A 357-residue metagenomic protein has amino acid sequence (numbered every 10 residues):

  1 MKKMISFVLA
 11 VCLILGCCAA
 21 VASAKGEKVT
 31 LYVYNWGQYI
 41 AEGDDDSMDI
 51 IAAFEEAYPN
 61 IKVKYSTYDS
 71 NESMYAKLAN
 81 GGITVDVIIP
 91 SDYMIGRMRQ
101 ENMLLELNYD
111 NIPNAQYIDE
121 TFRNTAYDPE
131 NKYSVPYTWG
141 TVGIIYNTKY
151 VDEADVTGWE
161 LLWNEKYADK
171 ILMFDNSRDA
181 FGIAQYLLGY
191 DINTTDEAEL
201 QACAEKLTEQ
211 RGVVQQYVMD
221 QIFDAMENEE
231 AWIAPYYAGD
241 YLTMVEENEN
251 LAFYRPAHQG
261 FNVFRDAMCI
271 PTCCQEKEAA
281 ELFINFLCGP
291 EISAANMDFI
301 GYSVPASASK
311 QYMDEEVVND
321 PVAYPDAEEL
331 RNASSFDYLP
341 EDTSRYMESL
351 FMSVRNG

Functional and structural regions predicted by a protein language model:
M1-L31, G357: Short, low-complexity disordered leader/linker segments with a strong preference for bacterial N-terminal type II
G26-R97: Early extracytoplasmic/lumenal segment of secretory-pathway proteins
Y34-S47, T84-V85, I89-E230: Extracytoplasmic ligand-binding site segments that recognize negatively charged/polar headgroups
M74-Y75, I95, W159, I222-A225 (+3 more regions): Short, hydrophobic alpha-helical packing/hinge segments within bilobed ligand-binding/sensory domains
M94-R97, I233-N250: A ligand-binding cleft/hinge motif common to bilobed small-molecule-binding domains
L200-E209, N248-T272: Periplasmic-binding protein-like
P271-R331: Mature extracytoplasmic/periplasmic domains
A327-G357: Conserved C-terminal helix/tail region of periplasmic/extracytoplasmic solute-binding proteins
